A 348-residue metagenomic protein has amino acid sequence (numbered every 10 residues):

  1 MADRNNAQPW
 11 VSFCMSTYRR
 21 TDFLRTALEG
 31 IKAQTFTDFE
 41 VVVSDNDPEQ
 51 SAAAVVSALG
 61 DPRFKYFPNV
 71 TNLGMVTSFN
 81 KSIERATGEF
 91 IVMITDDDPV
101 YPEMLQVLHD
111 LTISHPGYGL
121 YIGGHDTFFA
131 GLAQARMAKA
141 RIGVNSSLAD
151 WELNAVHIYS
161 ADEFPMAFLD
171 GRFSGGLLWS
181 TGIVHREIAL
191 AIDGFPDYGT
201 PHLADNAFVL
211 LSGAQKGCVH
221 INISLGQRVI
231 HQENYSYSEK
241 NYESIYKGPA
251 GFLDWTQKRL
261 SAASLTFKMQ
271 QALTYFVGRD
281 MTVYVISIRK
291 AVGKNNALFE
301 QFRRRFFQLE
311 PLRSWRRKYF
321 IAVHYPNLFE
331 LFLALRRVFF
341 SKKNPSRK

Functional and structural regions predicted by a protein language model:
M1-G30: N-proximal low-complexity "stem/linker" segments adjacent to membrane-targeting elements
E29-D38: Short, acidic, metal-binding catalytic loop of nucleotide-sugar glycosyltransferases
T37, D45-A54, T71, T95 (+1 more regions): A conserved acidic beta->alpha catalytic loop
N69-A86, D96-P99: Glycine-rich, basic loop-to-helix element that forms the pyrophosphate-binding segment of sugar-nucleotide handling
I91: Short aromatic/hydrophobic "clamp" motif used to bind/position activated sugar donors
E103-S147: Conserved donor NDP-sugar-binding/catalytic core segment of glycosyltransferases
S147-Y242: Conserved nucleotide-sugar donor-binding catalytic segment
P201, S224-Q232, Y237-K268, S287-L309: Catalytic core of nucleotide-sugar-dependent glycosyltransferases
